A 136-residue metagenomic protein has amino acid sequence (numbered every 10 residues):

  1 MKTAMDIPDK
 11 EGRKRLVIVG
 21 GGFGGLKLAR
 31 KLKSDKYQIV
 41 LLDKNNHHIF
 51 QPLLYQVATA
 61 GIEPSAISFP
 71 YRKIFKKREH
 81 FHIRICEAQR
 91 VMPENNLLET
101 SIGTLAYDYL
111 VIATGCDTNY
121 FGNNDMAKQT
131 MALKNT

Functional and structural regions predicted by a protein language model:
M1-R15, F81-T136: FAD-binding core/adjacent interface of flavoenzyme oxidoreductases
K2-F81: Beta1-alpha1 glycine-rich phosphate/pyrophosphate-binding loop at the start of Rossmann-like nucleotide-binding domains
